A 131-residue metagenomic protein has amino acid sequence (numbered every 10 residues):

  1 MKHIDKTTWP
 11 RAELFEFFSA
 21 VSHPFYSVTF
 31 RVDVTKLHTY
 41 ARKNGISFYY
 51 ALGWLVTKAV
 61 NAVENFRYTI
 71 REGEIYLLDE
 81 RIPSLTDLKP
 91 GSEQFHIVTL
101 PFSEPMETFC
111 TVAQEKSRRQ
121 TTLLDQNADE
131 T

Functional and structural regions predicted by a protein language model:
M1-S19, D79-D87: Short amphipathic alpha-helices and their capping loops
I4, S19-A51, T69-R81: Gly/Ser/Thr-rich phosphate-binding loops and adjoining beta-strand/alpha-helix segments that form adenosine-phosphate
R11, V34, M106-C110: Alpha-helix initiation and N-capping motif
G53-V60: Structural preference for long, well-ordered alpha-helical segments in enzyme cores
F66-T99: Small-residue-rich loop/turn and linker elements
G91-T131: Helical lid/core segments from catalytic subdomains that handle acyl or acyl-like groups
